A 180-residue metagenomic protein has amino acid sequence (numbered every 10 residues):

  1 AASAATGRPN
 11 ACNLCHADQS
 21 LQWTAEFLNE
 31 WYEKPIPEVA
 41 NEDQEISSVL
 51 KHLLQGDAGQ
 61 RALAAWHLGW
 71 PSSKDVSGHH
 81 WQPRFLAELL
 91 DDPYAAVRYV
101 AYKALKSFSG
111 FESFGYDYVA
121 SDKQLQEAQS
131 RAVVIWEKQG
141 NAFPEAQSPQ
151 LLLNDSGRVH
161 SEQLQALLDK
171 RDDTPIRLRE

Functional and structural regions predicted by a protein language model:
A1-V76, D117-A128, A132-W136: Primarily the internal scaffold of c-type cytochrome electron-transfer domains, especially repeated/multiheme c-type
S48-L50, R84-A87: Buried hydrophobic core positions in alpha-solenoid tandem helical repeats
G59-Q60, W81, A96: Structural detector for tandem alpha-solenoid helical repeats, activating at a conserved register within the helical
H67-W70, K103-S107, I135, T174: Core register positions within helices of long alpha-helical scaffolds
P71-D75, S107-E112: Residue-level signature of the C-terminal ends
D91-V97: Short coil/turn segments at helix-helix junctions and helix-capping linkers within large alpha-helical proteins
E127-S148, L152: Acidic, serine/threonine- and proline-enriched intrinsically disordered linkers and terminal tails in large eukaryotic
E145-E180: Eukaryotic intrinsically disordered, low-complexity regulatory tails and linkers enriched in charged/polar residues
